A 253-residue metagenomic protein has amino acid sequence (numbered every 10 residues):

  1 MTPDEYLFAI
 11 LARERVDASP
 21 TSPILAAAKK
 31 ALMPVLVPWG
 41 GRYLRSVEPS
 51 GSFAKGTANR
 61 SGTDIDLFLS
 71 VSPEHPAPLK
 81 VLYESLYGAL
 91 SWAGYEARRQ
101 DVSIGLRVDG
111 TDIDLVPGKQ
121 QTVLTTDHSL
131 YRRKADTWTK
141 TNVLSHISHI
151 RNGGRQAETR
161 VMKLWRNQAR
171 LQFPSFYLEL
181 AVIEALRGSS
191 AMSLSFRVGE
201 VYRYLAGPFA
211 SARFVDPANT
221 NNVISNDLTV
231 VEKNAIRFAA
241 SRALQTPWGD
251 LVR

Functional and structural regions predicted by a protein language model:
M1-E48, S52-R60, P76-A77: N-terminal regions immediately upstream of nucleotidyltransferase
M33-W39, Y83-L124: Conserved catalytic core of two-metal-ion nucleotidyltransferases
G62, R99-S103, Y177: Short Gly/Ser/Thr- and Asp/Glu-enriched loop/turn motifs at secondary-structure junctions
F68-S70: Short hydrophobic/aromatic beta-strand micro-patches that form the beta-sheet surface supporting nucleotide- or nucleic
P76-K80, A191-L194: Short, conserved charged micro-motifs
R99-Q100, R107-T159: Glycine- and acidic-residue-rich phosphate-binding/metal-coordinating active-site segment common to enzymes that handle
Q156-R253: Conserved nucleotidyltransferase catalytic core and NTase-mimicking acidic/glycine-rich helix/loop elements in nucleic
